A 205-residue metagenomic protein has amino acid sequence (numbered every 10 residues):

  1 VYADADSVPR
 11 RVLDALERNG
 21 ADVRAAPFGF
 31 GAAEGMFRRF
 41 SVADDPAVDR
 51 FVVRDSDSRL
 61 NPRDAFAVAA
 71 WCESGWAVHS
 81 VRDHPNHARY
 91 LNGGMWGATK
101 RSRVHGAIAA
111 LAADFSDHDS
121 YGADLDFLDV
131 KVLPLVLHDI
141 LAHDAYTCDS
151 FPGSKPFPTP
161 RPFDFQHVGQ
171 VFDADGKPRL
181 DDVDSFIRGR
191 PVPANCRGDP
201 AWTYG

Functional and structural regions predicted by a protein language model:
Y2-R50: Active-site-proximal specificity loops/subdomain of glycosyltransferases
D4, F28, D55-S56, V81-H84: Active-site-proximal beta-strand/loop segments in catalytic clefts of secreted hydrolases
E17, D44-P46, C72, A88-Y90 (+1 more regions): Extracellular/periplasmic catalytic domains that process cell-envelope and extracellular macromolecules
M36, F40, A65, D124-D126: Conserved glycosyltransferase catalytic-site signature
V48-R59: Short beta-strand-to-loop acidic/aromatic patch adjacent to the donor-nucleotide binding site
R54-D55, R63-A65, L91-G94, A107-A110: A short secondary-structure junction signal
L60-Y90: Conserved donor-nucleotide/metal-binding helix-loop-beta segment in metal-dependent transferases, i.e., the alpha-helix
P85-A88, M95-G205: Catalytic core and acceptor-binding pocket of nucleotide-sugar-dependent glycosyltransferases
